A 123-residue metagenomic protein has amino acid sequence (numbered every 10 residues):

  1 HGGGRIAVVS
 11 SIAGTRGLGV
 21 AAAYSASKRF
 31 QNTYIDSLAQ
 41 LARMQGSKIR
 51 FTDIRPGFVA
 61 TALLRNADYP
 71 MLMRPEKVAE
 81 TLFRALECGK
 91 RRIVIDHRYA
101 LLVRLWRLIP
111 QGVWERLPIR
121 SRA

Functional and structural regions predicted by a protein language model:
H1-G2: A short helix-coil junction within the Rossmann-fold of NAD(P)-dependent oxidoreductases
S11: Residue(s) in the substrate-gating loop at a strand-loop-helix junction that position the organic substrate next
R16, S37-I49: Active-site-adjacent segment of SDR/Rossmann-fold oxidoreductases
R16-A22, A67: Active-site loop immediately N-terminal to the catalytic Tyr-X3-Lys motif of short-chain dehydrogenase/reductase
S27: Active-site helix of classical SDR
R50-P56, A60: Conserved SDR Rossmann-fold cofactor-binding beta-strand/turn motif
D53, R65-V103: C-terminal helical subdomain
